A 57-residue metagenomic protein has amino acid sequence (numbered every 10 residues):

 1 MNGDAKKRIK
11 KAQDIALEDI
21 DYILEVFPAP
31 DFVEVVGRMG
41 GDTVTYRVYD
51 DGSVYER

Functional and structural regions predicted by a protein language model:
M1-D21: Short, non-transmembrane alpha-helical segments in secretory-pathway proteins
K7, K11-D14, V26, V35 (+1 more regions): Intrinsic disorder/low-complexity segments enriched in polar/small residues
D21-V48: Exposed beta-strand-loop-beta-strand "reactive/processing" segments of non-cytosolic proteins
D51-R57: A short, surface-exposed interaction/processing loop segment used at functional sites
